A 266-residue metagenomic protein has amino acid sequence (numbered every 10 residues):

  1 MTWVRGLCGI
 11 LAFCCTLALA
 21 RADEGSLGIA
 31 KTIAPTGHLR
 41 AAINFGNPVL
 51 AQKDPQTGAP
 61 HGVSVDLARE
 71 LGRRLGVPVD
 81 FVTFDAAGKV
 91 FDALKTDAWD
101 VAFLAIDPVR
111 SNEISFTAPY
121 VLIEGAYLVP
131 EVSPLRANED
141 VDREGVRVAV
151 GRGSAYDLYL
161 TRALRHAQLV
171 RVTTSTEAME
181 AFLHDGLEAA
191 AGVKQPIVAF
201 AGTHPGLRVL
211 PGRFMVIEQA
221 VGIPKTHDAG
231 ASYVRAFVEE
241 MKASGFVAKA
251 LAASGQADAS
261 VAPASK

Functional and structural regions predicted by a protein language model:
L7-A18: Bacterial N-terminal signal peptides
A22-E24, G28-I29, A155-V172, V209-L210 (+1 more regions): Ligand-binding clefts/hinges and TM-proximal coupling segments of bilobed small-molecule sensing domains
D23-A105, R110-N112, R171, S244 (+1 more regions): Extracytoplasmic small-molecule ligand-binding "clamshell" domains of the periplasmic binding protein/Venus flytrap
H38-I43, H61, E139-S154, Q168-L169: Short loop->beta-strand "edge-of-pocket" segments that line small-molecule binding or catalytic clefts across diverse
F45, L122-E131, K194, V198-E239 (+1 more regions): Periplasmic-binding protein-like
L71, A93-K95, V141, A181-L183 (+1 more regions): Hydrophobic residues within well-ordered alpha-helices
G88, A105-E113, Y159-R162, L183-M215: A ligand-binding cleft/hinge motif common to bilobed small-molecule-binding domains
Y120, V129-R147: Flexible hinge/capping segments at coil-to-helix
